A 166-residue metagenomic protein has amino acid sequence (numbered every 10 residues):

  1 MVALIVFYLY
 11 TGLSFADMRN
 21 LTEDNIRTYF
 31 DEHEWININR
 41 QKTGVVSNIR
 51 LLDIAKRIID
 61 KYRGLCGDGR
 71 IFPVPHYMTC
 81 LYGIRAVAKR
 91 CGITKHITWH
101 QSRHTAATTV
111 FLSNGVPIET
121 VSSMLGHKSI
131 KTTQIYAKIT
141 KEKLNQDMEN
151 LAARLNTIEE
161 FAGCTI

Functional and structural regions predicted by a protein language model:
M1-F15, L65: Basic, Lys/Arg- and aromatic-enriched nucleic-acid-binding interface segment
M1-V2, P75-M78, T94-N114: Short basic/aromatic active-site micro-motif
L4, A16-L21, V121: Alpha-helix N-cap/helix-start motif at helix boundaries, enriched for small hydrophobics
T11, N20-I58: Conserved tyrosine-mediated DNA breakage-rejoining catalytic core shared by Y-recombinases
N25-D31, T94-K95, G115-I135, Q146: Short, polar N-cap/turn motifs at the start of nucleic acid-interacting alpha helices
R40-D60, C66-A86: C-terminal catalytic core of Y-nucleophile DNA break-rejoin enzymes
R40-G44, Y77, L125, S129-N150: Catalytic-site neighborhood detector that most strongly recognizes the C-terminal catalytic loop/helix of tyrosine
L151-I166: C-terminal secondary-structure termini that scaffold catalytic or DNA-interacting sites
